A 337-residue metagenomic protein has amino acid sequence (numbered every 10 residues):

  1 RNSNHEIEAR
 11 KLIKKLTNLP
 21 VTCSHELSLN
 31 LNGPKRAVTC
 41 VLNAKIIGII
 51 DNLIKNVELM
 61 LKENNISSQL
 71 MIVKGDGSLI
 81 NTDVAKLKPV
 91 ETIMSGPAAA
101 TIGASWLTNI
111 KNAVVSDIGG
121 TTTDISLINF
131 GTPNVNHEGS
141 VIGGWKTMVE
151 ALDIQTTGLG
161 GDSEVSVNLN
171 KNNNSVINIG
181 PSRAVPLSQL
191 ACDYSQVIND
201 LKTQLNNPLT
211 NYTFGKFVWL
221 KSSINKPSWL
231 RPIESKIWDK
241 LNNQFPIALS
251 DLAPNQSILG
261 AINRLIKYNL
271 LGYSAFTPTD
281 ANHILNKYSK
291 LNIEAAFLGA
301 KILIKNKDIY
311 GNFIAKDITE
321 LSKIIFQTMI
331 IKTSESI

Functional and structural regions predicted by a protein language model:
R1-I337: N-terminally biased helix-coil "hinge/interface" segments that flank
